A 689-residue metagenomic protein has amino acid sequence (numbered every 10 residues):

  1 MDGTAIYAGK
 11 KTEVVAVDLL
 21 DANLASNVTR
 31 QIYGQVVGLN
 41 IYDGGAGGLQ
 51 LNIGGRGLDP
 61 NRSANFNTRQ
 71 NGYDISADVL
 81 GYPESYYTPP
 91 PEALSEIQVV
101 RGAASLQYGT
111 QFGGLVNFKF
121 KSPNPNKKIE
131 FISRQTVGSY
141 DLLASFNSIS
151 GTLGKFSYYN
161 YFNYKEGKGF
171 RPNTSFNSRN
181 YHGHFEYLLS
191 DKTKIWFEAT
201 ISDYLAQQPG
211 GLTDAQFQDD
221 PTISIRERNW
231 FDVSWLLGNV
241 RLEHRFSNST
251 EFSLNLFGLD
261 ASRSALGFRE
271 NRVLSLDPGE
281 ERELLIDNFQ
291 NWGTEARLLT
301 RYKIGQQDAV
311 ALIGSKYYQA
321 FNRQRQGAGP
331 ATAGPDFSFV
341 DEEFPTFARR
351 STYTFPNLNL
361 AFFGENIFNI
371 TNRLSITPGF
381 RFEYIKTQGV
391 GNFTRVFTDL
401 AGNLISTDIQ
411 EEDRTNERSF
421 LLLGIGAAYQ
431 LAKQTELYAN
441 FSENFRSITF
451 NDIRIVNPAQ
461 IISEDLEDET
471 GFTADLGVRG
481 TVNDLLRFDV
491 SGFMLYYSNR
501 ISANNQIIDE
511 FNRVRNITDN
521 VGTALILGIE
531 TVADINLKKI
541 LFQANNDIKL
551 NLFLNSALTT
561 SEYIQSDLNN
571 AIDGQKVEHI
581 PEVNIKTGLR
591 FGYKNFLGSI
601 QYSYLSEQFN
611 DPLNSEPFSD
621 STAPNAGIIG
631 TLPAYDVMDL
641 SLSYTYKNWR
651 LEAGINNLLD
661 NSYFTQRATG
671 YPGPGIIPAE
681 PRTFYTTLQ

Functional and structural regions predicted by a protein language model:
R30-A77, S95: Extracytoplasmic beta-strand/coil segments of soluble accessory domains associated with Gram-negative outer-membrane
Y73-R101: Short acidic/polar hinge/loop motifs at secondary-structure boundaries that mediate gating or recognition
A103-S105, L115-G151, N160-F162, G169-R171 (+1 more regions): Short strand-turn segments of transmembrane beta-barrel domains in outer membranes, especially the first one or two
V137-E166, R171-Q208, W230-N248, Y317 (+4 more regions): Transmembrane beta-barrel wall of Gram-negative outer-membrane proteins
D191-T200, S234-F397, Q430, D489 (+2 more regions): Face-selective signature of the C-terminal outer-membrane beta-barrel domain
E243-R245, E251-G267, Q430, E436-R446 (+2 more regions): Membrane-embedded beta-barrel scaffold of Gram-negative outer-membrane proteins
R297-L299, N372, R487-S498, R513-N614 (+2 more regions): Gram-negative outer-membrane beta-barrel transporters
F493, K538, K549-L550, Y604-S619 (+1 more regions): C-terminal beta-signal and adjacent terminal beta-strands/loops of Gram-negative outer-membrane beta-barrel proteins
